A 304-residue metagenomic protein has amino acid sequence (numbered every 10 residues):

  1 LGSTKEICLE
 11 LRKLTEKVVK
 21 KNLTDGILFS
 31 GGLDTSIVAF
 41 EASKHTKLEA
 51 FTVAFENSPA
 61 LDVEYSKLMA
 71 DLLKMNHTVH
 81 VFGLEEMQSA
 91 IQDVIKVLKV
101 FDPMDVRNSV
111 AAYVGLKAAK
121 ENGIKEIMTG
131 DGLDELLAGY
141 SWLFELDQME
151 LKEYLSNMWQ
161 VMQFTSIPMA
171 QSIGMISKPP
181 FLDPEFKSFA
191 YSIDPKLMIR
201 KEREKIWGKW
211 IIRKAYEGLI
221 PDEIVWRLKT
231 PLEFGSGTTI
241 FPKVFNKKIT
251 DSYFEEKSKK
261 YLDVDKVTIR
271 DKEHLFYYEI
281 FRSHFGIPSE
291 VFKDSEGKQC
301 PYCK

Functional and structural regions predicted by a protein language model:
L1-I220, G235-V244, V264-V267, H274-C303: ATP-dependent adenylate-handling active sites, centered on carboxylate activation for C-N bond formation
L73, E223, K248-D251: Short, intrinsically disordered/low-complexity patches at protein termini and at juxtamembrane boundaries
I224-T238: The conserved 3'-phosphoadenosine-5'-phosphosulfate
P242-Y261: Long, continuous compositionally biased terminal/linker segments
